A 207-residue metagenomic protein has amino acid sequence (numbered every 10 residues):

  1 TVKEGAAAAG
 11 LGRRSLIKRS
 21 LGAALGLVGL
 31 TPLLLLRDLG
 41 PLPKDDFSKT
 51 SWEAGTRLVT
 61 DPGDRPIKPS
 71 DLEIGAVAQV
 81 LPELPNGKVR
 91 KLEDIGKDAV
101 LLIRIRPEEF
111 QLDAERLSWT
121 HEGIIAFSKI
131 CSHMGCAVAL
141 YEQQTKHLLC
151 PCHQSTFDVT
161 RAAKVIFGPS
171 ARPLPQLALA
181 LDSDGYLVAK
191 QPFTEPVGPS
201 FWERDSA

Functional and structural regions predicted by a protein language model:
T1, D38-I130, C136-Y141, L181-A207: N-terminal pre-ligand scaffold of iron-sulfur
T1-G10: N-terminal secretory signal peptides
A9-F47: N-terminal twin-arginine translocation
C131, C150: Short cysteine-rich clusters marking metal-coordination/redox-active sites
M134, H153: Short Cys/His-rich metal-coordination motifs, predominantly Zn2+-binding knuckles/fingers
E142-T145, P169-S170: Short linker/helix segments within small regulatory modules
T145-H147, Q154, R161: Active-site signature of cysteine proteases
D158-P196: Short Fe-S-cluster ligation motifs
